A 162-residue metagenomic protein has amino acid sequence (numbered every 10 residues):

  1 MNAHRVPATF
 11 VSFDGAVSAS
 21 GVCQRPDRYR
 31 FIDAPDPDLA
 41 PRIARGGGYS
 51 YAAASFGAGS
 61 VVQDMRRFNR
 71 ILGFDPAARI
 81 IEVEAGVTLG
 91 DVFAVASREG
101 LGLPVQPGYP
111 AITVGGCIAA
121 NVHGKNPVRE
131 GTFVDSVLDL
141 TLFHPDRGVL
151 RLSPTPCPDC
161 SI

Functional and structural regions predicted by a protein language model:
M1-P26, I80-E82, G131-H144: Active-site-proximal helix-loop elements at catalytic-domain edges
V11-G108, N121-N126: Glycine-rich N-terminal segment of FAD-binding domains in flavoprotein oxidoreductases, spanning the beta-loop-helix
A111: Short loop/turn segments at beta-alpha junctions that line or gate ligand-sensing/allosteric surfaces
C117-I162: FAD-binding subdomain of flavoenzyme oxidoreductases
